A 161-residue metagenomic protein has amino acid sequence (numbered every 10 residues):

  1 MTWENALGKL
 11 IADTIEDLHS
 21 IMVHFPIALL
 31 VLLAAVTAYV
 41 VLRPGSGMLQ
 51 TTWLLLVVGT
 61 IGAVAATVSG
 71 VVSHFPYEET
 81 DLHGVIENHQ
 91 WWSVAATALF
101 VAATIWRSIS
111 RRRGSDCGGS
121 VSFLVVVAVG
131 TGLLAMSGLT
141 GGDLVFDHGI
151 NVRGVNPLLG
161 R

Functional and structural regions predicted by a protein language model:
M1-R161: Polytopic transmembrane helical bundles with strong interfacial aromatic enrichment
